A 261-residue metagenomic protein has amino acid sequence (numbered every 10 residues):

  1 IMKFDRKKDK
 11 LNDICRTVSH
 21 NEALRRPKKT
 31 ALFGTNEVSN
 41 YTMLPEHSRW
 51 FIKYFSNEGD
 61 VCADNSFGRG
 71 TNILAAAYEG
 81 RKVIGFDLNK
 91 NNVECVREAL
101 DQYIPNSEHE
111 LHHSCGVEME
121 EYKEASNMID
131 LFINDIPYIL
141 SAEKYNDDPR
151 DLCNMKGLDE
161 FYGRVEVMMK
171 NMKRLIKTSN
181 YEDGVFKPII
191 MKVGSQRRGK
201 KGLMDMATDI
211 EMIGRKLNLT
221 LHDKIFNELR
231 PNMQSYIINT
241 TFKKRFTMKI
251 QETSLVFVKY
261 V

Functional and structural regions predicted by a protein language model:
I1-V261: Class I S-adenosyl-L-methionine-dependent methyltransferase catalytic core
